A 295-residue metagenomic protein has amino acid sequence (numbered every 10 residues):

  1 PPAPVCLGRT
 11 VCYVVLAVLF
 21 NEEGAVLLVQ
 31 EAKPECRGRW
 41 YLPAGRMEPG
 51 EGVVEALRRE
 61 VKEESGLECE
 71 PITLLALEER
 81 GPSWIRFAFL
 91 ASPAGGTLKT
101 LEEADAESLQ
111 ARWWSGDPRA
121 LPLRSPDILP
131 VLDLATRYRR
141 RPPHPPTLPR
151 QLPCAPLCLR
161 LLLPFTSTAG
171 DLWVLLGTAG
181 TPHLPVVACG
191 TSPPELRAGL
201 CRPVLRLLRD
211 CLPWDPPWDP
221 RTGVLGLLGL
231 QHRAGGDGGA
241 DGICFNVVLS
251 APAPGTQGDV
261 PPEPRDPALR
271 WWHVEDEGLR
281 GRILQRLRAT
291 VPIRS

Functional and structural regions predicted by a protein language model:
P1-G66, I72-A76, G81, L90: Hydrophobic, helix-prone linear segments
P1-L16, L134-R160: Acidic, metal-coordinating catalytic segment for phosphate/diphosphate chemistry, firing primarily on the Nudix
A17, A111, L161-L163: Generic short beta-strand
N21-E23, F165-A169: Short acidic-glycine loop/turn motifs at beta-strand connectors
Q30-K33, L176-G180: Short, small-residue-rich loop/turn micro-motifs
E35-G38, T181-P185: A conserved beta-turn-beta hairpin within the catalytic core of GNAT-like acetyltransferases that forms part
M47-E70, E78-C154, G190-S295: Unchanged
